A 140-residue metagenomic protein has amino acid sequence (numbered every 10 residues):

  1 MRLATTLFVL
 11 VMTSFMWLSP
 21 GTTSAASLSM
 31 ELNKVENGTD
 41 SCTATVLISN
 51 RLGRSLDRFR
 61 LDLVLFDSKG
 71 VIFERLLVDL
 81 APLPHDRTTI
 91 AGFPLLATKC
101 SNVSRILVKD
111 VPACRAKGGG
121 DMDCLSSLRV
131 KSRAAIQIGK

Functional and structural regions predicted by a protein language model:
M1-T5: Positively charged n-region of N-terminal signal peptides that target proteins for export
T6-W17: Bacterial N-terminal signal peptides
T23-S41, R133-I138: Low-complexity, acidic Ser/Thr/Pro/Gly-rich terminal tails and inter-domain linkers that flank the onset of structured
I48-G53: Asparagine-centered strand-capping/turn motif at beta-strand->loop junctions
R54-R58, F73: Short acidic/proline- and small/hydrophobic-mixed sequence motifs that coincide with surface turns and coil-to-beta
D67-K69: Solvent-exposed strand-loop boundary residues in beta-sheet-rich modules
I72-N102: Intrinsically disordered, low-complexity Pro/Gly/Ser/Thr-rich segments with frequent PxxP/GP/PP motifs and embedded
A97-K140: Terminal connector regions
